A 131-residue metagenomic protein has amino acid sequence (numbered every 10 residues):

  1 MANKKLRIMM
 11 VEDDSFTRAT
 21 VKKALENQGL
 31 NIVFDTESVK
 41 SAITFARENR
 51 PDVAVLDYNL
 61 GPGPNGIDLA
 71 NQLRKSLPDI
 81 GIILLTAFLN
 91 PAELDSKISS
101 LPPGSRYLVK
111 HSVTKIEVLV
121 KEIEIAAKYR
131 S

Functional and structural regions predicted by a protein language model:
M1-R7, K115-S131: Non-catalytic signal-transmission and effector/linker regions of two-component phosphorelay proteins
K5, R50-D52, S76-I83: His-Asp phosphorelay/catalytic-motif detector in bacterial-type signaling
E12: Conserved acidic carboxylate
S15-F34: Two-component/phosphorelay signaling modules centered on CheY-like receiver
K22, D35-V53, G61: Acidic, metal-coordinating helix/loop segments flanking the phosphotransfer/catalytic sites of two-component signaling
D57-N59, T86: Active-site residues of response regulator receiver
I67-D79, S96-S99: Short amphipathic alpha-helix used as the core "switch/output" element in two-component signaling
L85-T86, K110: Hydrophobic/aromatic residues positioned on beta-strands within the core alpha/beta folds
